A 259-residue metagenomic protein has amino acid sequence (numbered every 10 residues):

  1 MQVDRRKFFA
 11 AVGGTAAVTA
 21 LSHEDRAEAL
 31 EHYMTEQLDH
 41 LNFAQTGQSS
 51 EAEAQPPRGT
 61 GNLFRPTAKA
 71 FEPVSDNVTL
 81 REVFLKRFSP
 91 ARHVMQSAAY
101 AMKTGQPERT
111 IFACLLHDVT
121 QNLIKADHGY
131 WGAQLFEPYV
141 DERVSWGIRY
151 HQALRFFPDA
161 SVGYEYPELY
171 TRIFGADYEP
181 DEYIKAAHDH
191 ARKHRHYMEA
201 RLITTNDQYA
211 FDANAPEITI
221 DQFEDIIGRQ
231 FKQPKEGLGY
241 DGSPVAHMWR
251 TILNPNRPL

Functional and structural regions predicted by a protein language model:
Q2-L115, V119-L259: Metal-dependent phosphohydrolase cores
